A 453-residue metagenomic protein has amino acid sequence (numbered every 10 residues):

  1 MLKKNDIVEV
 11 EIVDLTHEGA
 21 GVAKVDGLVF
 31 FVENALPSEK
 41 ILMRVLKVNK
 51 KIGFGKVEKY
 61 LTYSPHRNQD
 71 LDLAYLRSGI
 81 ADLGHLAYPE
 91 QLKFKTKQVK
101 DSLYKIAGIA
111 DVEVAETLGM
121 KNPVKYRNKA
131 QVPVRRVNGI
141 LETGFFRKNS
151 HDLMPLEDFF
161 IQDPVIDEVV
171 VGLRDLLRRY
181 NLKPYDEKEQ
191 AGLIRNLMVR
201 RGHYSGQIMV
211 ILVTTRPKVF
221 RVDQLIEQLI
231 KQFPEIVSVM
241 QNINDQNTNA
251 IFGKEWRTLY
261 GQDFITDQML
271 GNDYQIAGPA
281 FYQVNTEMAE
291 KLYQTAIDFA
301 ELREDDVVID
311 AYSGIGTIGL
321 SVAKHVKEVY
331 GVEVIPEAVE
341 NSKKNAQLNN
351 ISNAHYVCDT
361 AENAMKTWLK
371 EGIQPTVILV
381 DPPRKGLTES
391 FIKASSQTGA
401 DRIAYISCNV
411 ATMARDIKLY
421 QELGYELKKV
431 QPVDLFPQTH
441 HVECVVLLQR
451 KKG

Functional and structural regions predicted by a protein language model:
M1-A74, A107, H355: Terminal RNA-binding accessory module
L2-E9, H17, P217-G453: Rossmann-like S-adenosyl-L-methionine
G21-D26, G144-K148, I211-V213, S342: Short, acidic/hydrophobic/Gly-rich beta-strand patch recurrent on exposed beta strands that often constitutes part
L61-Q69, L73-P184, Y204: Extended interfacial segments that mediate partner engagement and assembly in macromolecular machines
A115-N122, E187, N196, P432-L435: Short, solvent-exposed loop/turn elements at beta->coil junctions and helix N-caps that rim active or binding pockets
L153-R195, R216-M240: Internal alpha/beta scaffold segment
M198-G202, I208-K218: Carbohydrate-binding surface patches
